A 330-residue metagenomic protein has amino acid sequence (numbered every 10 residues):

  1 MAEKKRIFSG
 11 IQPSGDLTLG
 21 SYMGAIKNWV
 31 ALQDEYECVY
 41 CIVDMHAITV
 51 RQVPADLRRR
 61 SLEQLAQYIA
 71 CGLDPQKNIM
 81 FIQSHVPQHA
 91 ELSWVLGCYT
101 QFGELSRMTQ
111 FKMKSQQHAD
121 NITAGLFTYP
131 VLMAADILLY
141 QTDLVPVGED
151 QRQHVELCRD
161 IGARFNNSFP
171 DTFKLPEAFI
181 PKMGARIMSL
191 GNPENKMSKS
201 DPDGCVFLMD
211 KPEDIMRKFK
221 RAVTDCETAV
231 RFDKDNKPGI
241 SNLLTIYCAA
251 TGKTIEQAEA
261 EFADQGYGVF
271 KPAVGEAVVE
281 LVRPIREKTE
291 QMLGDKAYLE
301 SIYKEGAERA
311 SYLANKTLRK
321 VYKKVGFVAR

Functional and structural regions predicted by a protein language model:
A2-A135, A277-E280, E290: N-terminal Rossmann-like or analogous alpha/beta NTP/dinucleotide-binding catalytic cores that position adenine
I11-P13, D44-H46, D143-L144, D201 (+1 more regions): Short, histidine-centered active-site or binding-site loop motifs used for metal coordination, general acid-base
S21, Q153, R159-R330: Conserved nucleotide- and phosphate/pyrophosphate-binding catalytic cores in adenylate/nucleotidyl-handling enzymes
D44-M45, A134-L138, P193, A249-G252: Short connector loops/turns at beta-strand edges and beta->alpha or beta->beta junctions
V53-P54, L144-G148, V230: Short, polar/flexible loop-turn hinges at active-site or ligand-entry regions and domain interfaces
F102-S106, L139-P146, C248-A258, R286: Short helix-capping/linker segments at secondary-structure and domain boundaries
Q110-F165, F169: Internal, conserved structured core segments that host functional sites
